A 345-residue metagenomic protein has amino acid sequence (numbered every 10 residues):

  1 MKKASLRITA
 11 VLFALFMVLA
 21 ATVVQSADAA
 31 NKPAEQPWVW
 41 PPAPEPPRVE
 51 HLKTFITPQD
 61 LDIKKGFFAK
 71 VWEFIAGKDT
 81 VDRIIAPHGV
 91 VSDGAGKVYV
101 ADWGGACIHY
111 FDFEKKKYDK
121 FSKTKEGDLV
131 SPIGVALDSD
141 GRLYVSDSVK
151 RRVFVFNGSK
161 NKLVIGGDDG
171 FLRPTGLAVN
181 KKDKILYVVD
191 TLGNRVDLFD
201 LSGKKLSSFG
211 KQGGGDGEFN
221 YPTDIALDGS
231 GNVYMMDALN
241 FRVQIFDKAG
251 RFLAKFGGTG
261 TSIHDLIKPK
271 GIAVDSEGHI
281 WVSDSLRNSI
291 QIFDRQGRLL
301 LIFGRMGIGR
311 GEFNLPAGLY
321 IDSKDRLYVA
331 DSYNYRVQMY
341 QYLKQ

Functional and structural regions predicted by a protein language model:
M1-L12: Bacterial N-terminal signal peptides that target proteins for export
I8, V23-V24: Short hydrophobic transmembrane-like helices used for membrane targeting/insertion
A10-A20: Bacterial N-terminal signal peptides
S26-Q345: Eukaryotic scaffold repeat domains enriched in small/polar residues
